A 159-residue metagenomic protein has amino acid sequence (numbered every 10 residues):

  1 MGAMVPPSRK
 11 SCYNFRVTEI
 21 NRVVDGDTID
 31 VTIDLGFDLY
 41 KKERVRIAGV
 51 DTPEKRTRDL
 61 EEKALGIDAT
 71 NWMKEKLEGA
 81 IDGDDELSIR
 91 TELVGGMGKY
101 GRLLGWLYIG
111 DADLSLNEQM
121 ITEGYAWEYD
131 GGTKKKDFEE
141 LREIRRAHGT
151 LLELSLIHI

Functional and structural regions predicted by a protein language model:
M1-I157: Small beta-barrel nucleic-acid-binding modules, primarily SNase/OB-fold domains and secondarily Tudor-like barrels
